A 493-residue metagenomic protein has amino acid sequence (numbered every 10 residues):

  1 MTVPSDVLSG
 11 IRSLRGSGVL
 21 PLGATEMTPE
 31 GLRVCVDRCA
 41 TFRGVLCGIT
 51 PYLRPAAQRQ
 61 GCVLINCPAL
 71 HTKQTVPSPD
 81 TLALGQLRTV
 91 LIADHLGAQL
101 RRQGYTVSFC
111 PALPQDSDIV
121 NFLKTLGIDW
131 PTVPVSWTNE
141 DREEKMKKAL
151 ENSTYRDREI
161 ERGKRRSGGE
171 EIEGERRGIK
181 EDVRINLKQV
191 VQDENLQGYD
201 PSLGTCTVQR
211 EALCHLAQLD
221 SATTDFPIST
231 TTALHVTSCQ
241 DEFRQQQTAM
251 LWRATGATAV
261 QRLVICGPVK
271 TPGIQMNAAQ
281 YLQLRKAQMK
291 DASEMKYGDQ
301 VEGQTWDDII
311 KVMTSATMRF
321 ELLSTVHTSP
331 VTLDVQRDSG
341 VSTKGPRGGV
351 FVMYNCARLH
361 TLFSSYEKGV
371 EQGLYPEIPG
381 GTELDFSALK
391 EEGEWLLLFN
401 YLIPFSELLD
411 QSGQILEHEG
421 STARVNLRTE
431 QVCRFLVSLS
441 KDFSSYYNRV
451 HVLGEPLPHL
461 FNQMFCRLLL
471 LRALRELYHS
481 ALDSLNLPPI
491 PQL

Functional and structural regions predicted by a protein language model:
M1-L493: Non-catalytic interaction-recognition regions
